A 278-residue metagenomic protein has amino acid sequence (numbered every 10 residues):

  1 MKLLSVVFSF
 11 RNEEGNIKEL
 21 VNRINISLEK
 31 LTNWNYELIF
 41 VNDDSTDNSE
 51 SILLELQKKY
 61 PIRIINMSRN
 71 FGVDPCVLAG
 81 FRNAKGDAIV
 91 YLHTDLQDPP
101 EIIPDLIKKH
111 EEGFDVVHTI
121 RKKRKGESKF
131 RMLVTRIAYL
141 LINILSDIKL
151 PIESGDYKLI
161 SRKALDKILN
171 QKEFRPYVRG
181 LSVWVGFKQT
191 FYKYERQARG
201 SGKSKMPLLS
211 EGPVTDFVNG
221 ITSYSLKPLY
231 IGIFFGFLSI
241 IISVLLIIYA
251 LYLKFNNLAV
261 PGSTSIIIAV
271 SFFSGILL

Functional and structural regions predicted by a protein language model:
M1-S128: Structured catalytic core of nucleotide-sugar glycosyltransferases
R11-E14, T32, K172, G186 (+1 more regions): Residues at alpha-helix boundaries and short interhelical turns
R63-I65, P151, T190: Structural signal for short hydrophobic segments within the conserved structured cores of catalytic domains across
M67-R69, V73-N83, P100-P176, L181 (+1 more regions): Acceptor/aglycone-binding surface of glycosyltransferases and processive sugar-polymer synthases
G180-L278: Hydrophobic helical membrane-anchoring modules
